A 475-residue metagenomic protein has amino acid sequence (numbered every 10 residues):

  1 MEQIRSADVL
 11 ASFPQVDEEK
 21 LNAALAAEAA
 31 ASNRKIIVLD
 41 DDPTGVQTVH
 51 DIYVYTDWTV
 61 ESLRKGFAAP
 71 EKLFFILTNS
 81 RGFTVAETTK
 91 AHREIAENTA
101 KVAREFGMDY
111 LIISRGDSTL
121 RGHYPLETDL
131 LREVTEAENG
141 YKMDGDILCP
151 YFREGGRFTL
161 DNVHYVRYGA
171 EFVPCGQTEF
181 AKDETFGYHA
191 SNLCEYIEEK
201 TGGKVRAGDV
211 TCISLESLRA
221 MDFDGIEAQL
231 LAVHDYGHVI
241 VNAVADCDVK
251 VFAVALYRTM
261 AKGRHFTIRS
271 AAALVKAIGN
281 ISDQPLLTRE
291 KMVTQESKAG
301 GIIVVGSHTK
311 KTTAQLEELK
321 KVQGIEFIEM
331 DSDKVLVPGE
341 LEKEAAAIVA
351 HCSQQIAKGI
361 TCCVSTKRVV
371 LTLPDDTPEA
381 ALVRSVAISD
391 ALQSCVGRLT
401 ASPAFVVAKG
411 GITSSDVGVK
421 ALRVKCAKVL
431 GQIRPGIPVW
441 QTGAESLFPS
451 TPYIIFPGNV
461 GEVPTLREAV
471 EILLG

Functional and structural regions predicted by a protein language model:
E2-A69, E154: N-terminal basic/disordered segments at the start of proteins
A26-D40, Q47-H50, P70-K72, F83-I112 (+2 more regions): Cap/lid and interdomain-hinge subdomains that line or gate substrate/regulatory clefts in soluble alpha/beta enzymes
L39-D40, F75-T78, S114-R115, I147-Y151 (+6 more regions): Short beta-strand segments
Q47-L77, A347-S353, K428-L447: N-terminal short beta-loop-beta anion/metal-coordinating cradle
T48-D51, H123-E127, R157-Y165, K250-A255 (+5 more regions): Short acidic, glycine/serine/threonine-rich loops at helix termini
I52, S402-A404, I412-G461, T465: Conserved, well-ordered active-site substructure
V163-I348: Conserved, well-structured core segments that form the ligand-binding/active-site neighborhood of functional domains
A345-G411: C-terminal structural cap/anchor segments
